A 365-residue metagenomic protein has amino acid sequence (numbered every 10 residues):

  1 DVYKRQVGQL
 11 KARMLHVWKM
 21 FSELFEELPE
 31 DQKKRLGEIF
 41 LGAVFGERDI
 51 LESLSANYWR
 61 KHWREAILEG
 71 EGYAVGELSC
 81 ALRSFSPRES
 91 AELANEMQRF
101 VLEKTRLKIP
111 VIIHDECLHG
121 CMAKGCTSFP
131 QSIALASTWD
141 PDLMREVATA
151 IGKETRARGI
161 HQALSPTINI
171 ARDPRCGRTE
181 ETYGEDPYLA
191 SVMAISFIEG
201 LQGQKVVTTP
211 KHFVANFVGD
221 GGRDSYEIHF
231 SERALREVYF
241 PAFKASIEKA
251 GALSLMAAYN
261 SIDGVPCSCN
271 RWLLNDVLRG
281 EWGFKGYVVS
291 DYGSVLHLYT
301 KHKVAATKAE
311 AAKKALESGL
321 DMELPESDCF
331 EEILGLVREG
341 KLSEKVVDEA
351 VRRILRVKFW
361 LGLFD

Functional and structural regions predicted by a protein language model:
D1-D365: Glycoside hydrolase catalytic-domain context in secreted enzymes
